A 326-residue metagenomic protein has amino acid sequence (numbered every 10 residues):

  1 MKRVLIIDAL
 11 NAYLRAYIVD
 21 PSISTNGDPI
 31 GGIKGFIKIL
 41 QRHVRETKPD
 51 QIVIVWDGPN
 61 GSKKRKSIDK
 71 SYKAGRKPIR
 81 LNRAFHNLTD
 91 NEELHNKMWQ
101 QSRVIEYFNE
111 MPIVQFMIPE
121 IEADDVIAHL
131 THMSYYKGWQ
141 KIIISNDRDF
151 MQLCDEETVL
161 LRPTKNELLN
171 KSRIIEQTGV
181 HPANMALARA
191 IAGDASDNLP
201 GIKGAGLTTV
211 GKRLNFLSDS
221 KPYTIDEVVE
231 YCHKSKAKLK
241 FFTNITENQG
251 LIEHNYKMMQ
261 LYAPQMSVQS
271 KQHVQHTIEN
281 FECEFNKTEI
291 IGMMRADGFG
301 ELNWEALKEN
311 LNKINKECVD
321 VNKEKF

Functional and structural regions predicted by a protein language model:
K2-I142, F150-L168, Q260, Q265-N280: Noncatalytic, basic helical substrate-engagement surface that gates or grips nucleic-acid strands
R45-W56, S71-P78, A84-F85, M111-V114 (+3 more regions): Non-catalytic nucleic-acid-binding/docking modules located in mid-to-C-terminal regions of nucleic-acid enzymes
